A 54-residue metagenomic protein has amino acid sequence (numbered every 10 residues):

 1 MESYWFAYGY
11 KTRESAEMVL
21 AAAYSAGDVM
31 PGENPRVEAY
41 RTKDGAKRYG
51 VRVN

Functional and structural regions predicted by a protein language model:
M1-E38: A short, charged, amphipathic alpha-helix used as a generic interaction element across diverse proteins
T42-N54: C-terminal edge-of-domain segments
